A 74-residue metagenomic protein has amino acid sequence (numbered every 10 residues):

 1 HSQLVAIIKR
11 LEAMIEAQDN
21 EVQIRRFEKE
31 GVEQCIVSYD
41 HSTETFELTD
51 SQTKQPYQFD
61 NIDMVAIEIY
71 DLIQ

Functional and structural regions predicted by a protein language model:
H1-E30, S51, Q55-P56: Negatively charged, low-complexity tracts enriched in Asp/Glu with abundant Ser/Thr
Q18-Q23, K54-Q74: Charged low-complexity stretches with an acidic bias
G31-S38, N61, L72: Short amphipathic alpha-helical patches
E33-T53: Short aromatic-glycine-(Arg/Gly/Cys) micro-motifs in beta-strand/loop hairpins
